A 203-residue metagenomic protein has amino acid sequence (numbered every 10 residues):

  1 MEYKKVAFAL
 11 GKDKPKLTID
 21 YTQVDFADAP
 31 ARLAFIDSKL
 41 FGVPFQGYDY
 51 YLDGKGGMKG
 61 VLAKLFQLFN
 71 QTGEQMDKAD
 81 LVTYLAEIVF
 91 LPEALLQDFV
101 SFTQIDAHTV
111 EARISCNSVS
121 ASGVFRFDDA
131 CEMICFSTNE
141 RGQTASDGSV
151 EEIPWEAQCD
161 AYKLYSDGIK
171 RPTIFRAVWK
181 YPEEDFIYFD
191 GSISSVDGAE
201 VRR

Functional and structural regions predicted by a protein language model:
M1-Q67: N-terminal mature ectodomain segment of secretory-pathway/periplasmic proteins
E2-L10, R32-K39, V110-N117, T138 (+1 more regions): Short beta-strand segments that buttress and anchor functional surface loops
D13-T18, L96, D106-H108, V119 (+1 more regions): Residues that act as N-cap/strand-start positions at coil-to-secondary-structure junctions
Y21-L33, G47-K59, I105-H108, R126-I134 (+2 more regions): Short, solvent-exposed coil/turn segments at beta-strand boundaries
V61-S118: Flexible, processing/modification-adjacent segments and terminal tails in exported/periplasmic/extracellular proteins
R113-E200: Gly/Pro-enriched, hydrophobic low-complexity segments that function as extracytoplasmic propeptides/linkers
